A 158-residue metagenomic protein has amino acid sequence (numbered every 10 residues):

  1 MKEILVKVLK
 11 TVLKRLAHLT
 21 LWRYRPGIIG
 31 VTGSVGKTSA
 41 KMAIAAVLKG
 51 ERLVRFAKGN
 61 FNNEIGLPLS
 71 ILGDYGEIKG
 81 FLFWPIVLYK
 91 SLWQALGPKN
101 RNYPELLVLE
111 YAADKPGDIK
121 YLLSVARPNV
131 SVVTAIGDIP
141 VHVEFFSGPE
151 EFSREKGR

Functional and structural regions predicted by a protein language model:
M1-T32, S39-R52, E64-G66, L72: Short, basic phosphate-binding NTP loop
K10-L13, G36, D114-K115, F152: Short amphipathic alpha-helical surface micro-motifs
H18-R23, K49-R154: ATP-dependent carboxylate-amine ligase catalytic core
V31-G33, V108-L109: Hydrophobic Val/Ile/Leu positions in short beta-strands of Rossmann-like dinucleotide-binding domains
G157-R158: A short, N-terminal amphipathic alpha-helix
